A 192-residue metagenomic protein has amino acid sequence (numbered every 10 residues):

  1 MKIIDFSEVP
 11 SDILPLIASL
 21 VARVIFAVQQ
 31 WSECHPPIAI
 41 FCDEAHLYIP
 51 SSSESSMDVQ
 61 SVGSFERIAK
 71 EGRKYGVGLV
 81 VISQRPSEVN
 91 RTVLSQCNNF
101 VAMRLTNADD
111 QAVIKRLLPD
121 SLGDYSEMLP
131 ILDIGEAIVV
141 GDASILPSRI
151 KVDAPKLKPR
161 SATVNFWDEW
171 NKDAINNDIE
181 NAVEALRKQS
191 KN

Functional and structural regions predicted by a protein language model:
M1-R67, K74: P-loop NTPase motor domains
S7-E8, H46, T106, D142-I145 (+1 more regions): A broadly conserved detector of short glycine/acidic/proline-rich loop/turn motifs that flank catalytic sites and bind
I17-A18, P37, L94-S95, K151-D153: Composition- and surface-driven signal marking solvent-exposed, interaction-prone regions in large proteins
S19-R23, N98, L118-P119, A154-K156: Short, solvent-exposed amphipathic alpha-helical segments in soluble enzyme and RNA/protein-processing domains
I38, C42-A45, P86, Q96-F100 (+1 more regions): Active/binding-pocket-proximal capping segment
Q60-E71, Y75-K151: Conserved ATP-driven motor cores of ASCE-family P-loop NTPases powering translocation/secretion/packaging/pilus
G135-N192: Conserved P-loop NTPase motor module
